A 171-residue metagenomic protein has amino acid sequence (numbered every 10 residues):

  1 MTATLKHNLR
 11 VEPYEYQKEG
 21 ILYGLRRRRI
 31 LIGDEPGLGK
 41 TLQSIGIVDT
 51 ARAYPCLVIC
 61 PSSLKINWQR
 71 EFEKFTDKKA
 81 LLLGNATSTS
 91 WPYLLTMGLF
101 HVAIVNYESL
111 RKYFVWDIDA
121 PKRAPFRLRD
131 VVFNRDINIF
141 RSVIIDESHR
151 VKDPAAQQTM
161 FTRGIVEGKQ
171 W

Functional and structural regions predicted by a protein language model:
M1-I32, L38-G168: SF2 helicase/translocase NTPase motor core, specifically the RecA-like lobe 1 inter-motif segment between Walker
W171: A short helix-turn-beta junction within AAA+ P-loop NTPase domains corresponding to the substrate/partner-engaging
